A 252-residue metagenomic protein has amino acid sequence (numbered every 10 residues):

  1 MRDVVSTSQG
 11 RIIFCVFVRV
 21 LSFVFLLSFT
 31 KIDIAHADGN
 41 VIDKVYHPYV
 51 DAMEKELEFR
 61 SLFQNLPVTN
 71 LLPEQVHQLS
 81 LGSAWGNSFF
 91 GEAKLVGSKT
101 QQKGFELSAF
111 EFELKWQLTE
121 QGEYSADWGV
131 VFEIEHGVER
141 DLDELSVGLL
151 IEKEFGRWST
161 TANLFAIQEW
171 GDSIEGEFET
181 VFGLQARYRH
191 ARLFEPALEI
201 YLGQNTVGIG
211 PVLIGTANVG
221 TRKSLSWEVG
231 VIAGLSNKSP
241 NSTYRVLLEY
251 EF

Functional and structural regions predicted by a protein language model:
M1-I42: Cleavable N-terminal export/targeting peptides
A35-F252: Transmembrane beta-barrel domains of Gram-negative outer membranes and organellar outer membranes
